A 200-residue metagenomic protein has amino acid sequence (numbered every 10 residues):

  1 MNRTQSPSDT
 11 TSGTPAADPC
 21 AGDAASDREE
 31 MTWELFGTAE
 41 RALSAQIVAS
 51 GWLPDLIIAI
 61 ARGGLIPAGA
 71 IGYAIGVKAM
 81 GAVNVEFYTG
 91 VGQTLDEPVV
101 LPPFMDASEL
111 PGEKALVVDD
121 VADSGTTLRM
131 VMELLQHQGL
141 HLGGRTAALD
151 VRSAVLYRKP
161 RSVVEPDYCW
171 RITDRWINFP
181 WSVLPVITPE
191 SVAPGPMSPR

Functional and structural regions predicted by a protein language model:
M1-R200: PRPP-associated nucleotide enzymes
